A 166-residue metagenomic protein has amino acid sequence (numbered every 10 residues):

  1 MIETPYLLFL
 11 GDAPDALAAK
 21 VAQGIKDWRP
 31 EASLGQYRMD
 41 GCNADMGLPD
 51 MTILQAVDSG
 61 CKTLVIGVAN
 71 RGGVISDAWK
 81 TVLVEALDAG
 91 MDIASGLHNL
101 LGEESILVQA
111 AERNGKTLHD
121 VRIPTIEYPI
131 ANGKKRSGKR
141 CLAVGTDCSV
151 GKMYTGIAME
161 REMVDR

Functional and structural regions predicted by a protein language model:
L7-A32, R38-G41, M46-P49: Conserved mixed alpha/beta catalytic, RNA-binding, or beta-rich assembly cores of soluble enzyme, regulatory
A22, I53, W79-L83, E160: Generic hydrophobic/aromatic pocket-lining and core-packing "Φ" positions
N43-D58, N70-K80: Glycine-rich, highly charged phosphate/nucleotide-binding loops
V65-A69, S95: Redox-cofactor binding/interface segments in oxidoreductases and associated redox assembly factors
N70-I75, L100-G102, E127, C148-V150: Short, small-residue-enriched loops and turns at beta-alpha junctions that line or gate enzyme active sites
V82-R140: Extreme N-terminal, non-catalytic leader segments that precede Walker-type/kinase nucleotide-binding cores
Y128-R166: Walker A (P-loop) phosphate-binding motif
